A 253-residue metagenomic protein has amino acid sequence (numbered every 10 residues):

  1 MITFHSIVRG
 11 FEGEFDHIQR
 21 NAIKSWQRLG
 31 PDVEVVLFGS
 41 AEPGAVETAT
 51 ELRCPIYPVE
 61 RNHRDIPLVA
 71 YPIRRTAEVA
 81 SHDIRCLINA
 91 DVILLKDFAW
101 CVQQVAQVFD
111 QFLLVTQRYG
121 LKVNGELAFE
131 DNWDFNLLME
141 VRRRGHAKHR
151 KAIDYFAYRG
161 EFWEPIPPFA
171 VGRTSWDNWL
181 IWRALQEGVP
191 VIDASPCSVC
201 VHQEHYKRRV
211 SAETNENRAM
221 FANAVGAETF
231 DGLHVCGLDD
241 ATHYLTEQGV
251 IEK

Functional and structural regions predicted by a protein language model:
T3-V8, F15, P167-K253: C-terminal catalytic/acceptor-binding lobe
G13-F15, A41-T48, K122-G125: Short, charged/polar "capping" segments at the starts of alpha-helices and the immediately preceding loops
G13-R20, H63-A70, S175: Conserved phosphate-coordination/catalytic loops
Q19-V33: Short, acidic, metal-binding catalytic loop of nucleotide-sugar glycosyltransferases
Q27, T50, L185: Anion (oxyanion) recognition and catalysis
V33-S40, L114-V115: Short, hydrophobic beta-strand segments that form beta-sheet elements in well-ordered domains
L37-I88, L95-K96: Active-site-proximal specificity loops/subdomain of glycosyltransferases
I93-W182: Conserved catalytic core of nucleotide-sugar-dependent glycosyltransferases
